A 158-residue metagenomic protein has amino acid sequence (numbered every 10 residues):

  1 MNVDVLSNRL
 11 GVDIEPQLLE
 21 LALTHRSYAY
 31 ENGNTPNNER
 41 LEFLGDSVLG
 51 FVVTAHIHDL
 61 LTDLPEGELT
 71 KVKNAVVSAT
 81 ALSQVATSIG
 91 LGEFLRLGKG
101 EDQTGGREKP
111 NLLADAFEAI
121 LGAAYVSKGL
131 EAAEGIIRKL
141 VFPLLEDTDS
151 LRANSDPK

Functional and structural regions predicted by a protein language model:
M1-K158: Double-stranded RNA-binding/processing signature
